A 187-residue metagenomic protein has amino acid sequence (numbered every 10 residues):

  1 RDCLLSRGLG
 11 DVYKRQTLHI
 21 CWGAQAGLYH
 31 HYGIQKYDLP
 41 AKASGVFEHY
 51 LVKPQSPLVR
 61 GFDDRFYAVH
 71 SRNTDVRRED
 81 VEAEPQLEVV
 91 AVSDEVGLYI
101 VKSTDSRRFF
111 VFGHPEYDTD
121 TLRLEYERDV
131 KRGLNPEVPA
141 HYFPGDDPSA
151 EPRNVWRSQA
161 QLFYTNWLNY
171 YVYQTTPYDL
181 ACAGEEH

Functional and structural regions predicted by a protein language model:
D2-L9, Y13: Single conserved hydrophobic/aromatic residue that forms the stacking wall/gate of nucleotide- or nucleobase-binding
D11-H31: Catalytic nucleophile loop
L18-C21, D38-L39, H70, F110-F112: A structural signal for short, well-ordered beta-strand segments and their strand-loop junctions that often border
Y32-Q35, E125-E127: Short, glycine/charged-enriched secondary-structure capping and boundary segments
I34-A43: A short alpha->loop->secondary-structure connector
F47-H187: Amide-donor transfer/coupling interface in amidating biosynthetic enzymes
